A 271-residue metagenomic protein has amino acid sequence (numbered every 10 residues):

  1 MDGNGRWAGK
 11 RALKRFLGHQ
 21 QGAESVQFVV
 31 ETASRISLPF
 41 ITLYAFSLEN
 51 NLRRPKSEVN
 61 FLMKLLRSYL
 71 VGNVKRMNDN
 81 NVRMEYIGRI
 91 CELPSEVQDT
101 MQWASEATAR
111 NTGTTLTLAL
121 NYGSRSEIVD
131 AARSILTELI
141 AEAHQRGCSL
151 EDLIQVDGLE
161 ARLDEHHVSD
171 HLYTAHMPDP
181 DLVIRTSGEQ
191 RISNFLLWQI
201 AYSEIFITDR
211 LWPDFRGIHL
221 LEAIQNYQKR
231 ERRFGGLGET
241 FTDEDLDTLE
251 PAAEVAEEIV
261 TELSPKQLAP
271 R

Functional and structural regions predicted by a protein language model:
M1-R271: Flexible, compositionally biased loop and terminal segments
